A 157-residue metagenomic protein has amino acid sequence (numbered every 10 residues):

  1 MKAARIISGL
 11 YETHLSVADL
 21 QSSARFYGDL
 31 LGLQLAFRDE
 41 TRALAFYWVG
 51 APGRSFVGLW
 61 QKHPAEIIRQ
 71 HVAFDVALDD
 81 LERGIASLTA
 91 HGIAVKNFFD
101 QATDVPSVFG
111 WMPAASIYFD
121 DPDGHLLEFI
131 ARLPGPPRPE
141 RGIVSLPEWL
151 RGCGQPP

Functional and structural regions predicted by a protein language model:
M1-I7, P157: Short acidic N-proximal helix/loop "leader" segments that mark the beginning of a domain or an inter-domain linker
R5, H14-S55: Core segments of cupin and vicinal oxygen chelate
I7-G9, A65-R69, G110-W111: Short glycine-enriched loop/turn motifs at secondary-structure junctions
T13, V72: Hydrophobic adenine-recognition pocket in adenosine-nucleotide-binding enzymes
D19-Q21, A73-P122, L126, L133-P157: Vicinal oxygen chelate
A51-R54, A65-E66, A77-L81: Short, charged/polar surface micro-motifs in flexible loops or helix N-caps
V57-W60, E128: Conserved beta-strand in the GNAT
